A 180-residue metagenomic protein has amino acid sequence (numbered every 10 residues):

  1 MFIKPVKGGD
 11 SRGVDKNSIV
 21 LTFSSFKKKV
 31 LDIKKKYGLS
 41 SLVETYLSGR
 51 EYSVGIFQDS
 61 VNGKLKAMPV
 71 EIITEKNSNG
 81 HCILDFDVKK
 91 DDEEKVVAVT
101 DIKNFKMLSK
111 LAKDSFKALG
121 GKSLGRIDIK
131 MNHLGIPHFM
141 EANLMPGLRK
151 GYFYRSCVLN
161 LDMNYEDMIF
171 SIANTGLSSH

Functional and structural regions predicted by a protein language model:
M1-F2, S40-V43, L124-I127: A short linear hydrophobic-aromatic micro-motif
M1-K28, E51-S53: Glycine-rich phosphate-binding loop of ATP-grasp-fold ATP-dependent ligases
V6-G8, K89-D91, M145-G147: Short connector loops/turns at beta-strand edges and beta->alpha or beta->beta junctions
D10-G13, E94-V96, R149-Y154: Short small-residue beta-strand/loop micro-motif enriched in glycine and branched aliphatics
V20, F86, L148: Short clusters of hydrophobic/aromatic residues that line enzyme substrate/ligand-binding pockets
F23-N104, K110, H133-H138: Phosphate-binding site of ATP-dependent enzymes
I102-H180: ATP-dependent carboxylate activation and anion-phosphoryl transfer catalytic cores that bind Mg-ATP to form
